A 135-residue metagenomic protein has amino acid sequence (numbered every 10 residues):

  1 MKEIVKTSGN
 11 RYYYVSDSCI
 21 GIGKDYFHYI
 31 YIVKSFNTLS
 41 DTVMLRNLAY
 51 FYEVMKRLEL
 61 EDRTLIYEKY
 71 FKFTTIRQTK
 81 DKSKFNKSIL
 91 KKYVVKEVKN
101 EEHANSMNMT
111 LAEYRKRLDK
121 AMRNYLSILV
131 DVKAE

Functional and structural regions predicted by a protein language model:
M1-R57, K133-E135: N-terminal interaction/assembly modules
E59, Y70-T74: Short alpha-helix boundary/capping elements
L65-I66: A short pre-motif secondary-structure segment
F73-A112: Helix-turn-helix DNA-binding module
A104-D131: DNA-recognition helix of helix-turn-helix
